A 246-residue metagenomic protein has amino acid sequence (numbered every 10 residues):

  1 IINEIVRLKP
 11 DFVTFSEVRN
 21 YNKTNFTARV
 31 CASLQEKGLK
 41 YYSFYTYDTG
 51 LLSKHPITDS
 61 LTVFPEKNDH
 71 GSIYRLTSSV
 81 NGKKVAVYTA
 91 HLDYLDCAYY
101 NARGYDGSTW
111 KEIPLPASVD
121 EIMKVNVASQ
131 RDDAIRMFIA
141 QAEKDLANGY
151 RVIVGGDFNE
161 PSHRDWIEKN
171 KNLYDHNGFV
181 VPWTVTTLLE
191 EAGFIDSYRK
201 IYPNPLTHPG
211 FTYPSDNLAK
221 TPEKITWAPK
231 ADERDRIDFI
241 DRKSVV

Functional and structural regions predicted by a protein language model:
I1-K37, D235: N-terminal, active-site-proximal structural segment of metallo-dependent hydrolase catalytic domains
I1-N3, S53-V246: Active-site regions of metal-assisted phosphoester/phosphodiester hydrolases, unifying DNase/endonuclease modules
P10, Y47, G71-I73: Extracytoplasmic
D11, K40, I195: Short acidic/polar active-site loop segments enriched in Thr and Asp
S16-R19, Y45-T46, I201-P203: Short, solvent-exposed turn/loop segments enriched in Gly/Ser/Thr/Pro and often Arg
V18-T24, Y47-L51, D157-P161: Acidic helix-start/capping segments at beta-turn-to-alpha-helix junctions
E36-Y41, P56-D59: Short small/polar-residue motifs
G38-G50: A short, structured active-site edge motif that brings together acidic residues
